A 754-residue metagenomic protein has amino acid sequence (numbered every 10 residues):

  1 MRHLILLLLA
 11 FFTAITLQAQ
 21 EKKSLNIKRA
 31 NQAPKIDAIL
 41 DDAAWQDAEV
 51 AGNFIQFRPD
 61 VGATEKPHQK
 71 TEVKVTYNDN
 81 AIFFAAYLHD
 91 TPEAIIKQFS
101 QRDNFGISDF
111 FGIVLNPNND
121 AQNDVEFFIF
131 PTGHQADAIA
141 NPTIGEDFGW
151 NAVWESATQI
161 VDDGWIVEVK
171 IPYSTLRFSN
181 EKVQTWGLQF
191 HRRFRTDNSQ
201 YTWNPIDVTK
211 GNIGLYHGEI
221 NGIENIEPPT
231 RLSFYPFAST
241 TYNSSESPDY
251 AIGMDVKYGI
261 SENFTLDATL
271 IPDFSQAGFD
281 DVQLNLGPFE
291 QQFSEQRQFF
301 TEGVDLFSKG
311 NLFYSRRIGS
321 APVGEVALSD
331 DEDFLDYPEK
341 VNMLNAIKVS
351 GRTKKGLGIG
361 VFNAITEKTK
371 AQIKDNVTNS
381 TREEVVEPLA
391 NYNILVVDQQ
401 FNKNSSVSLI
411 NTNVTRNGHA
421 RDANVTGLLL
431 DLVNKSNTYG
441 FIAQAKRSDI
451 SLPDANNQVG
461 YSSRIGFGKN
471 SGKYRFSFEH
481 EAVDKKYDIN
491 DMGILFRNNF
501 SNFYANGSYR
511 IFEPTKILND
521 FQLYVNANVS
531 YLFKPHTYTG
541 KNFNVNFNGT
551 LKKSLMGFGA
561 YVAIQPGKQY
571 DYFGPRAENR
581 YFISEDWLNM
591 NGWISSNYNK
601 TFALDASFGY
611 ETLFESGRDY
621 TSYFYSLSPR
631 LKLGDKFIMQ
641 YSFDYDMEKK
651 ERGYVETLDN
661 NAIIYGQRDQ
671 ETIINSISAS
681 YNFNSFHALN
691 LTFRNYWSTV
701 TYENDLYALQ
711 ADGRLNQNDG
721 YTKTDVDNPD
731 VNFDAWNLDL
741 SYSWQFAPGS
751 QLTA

Functional and structural regions predicted by a protein language model:
M1-K23: Bacterial Sec-dependent N-terminal signal peptides
L9, D273, Y696: Flexible loop residues that form catalytic and substrate-binding hotspots at small-molecule/glycan-binding clefts
Q20-D398, S408-L409: Structural preference for beta-rich elements and adjacent junctions enriched in aromatics
E21, I107, A121-N123, K182 (+7 more regions): Short loop/turn segments at connectors of secondary-structure elements within structured domains
H89-D90, N118-D120, R193-R195, S239-N243 (+12 more regions): Short, glycine-/Ser/Thr-/acidic-enriched flexible segments
P92, V161, F178-S179, S245-E246 (+4 more regions): Short glycine/serine/proline-enriched coil/turn segments at secondary-structure junctions
D255-K257, T265, F274-D281, N285-N528 (+5 more regions): Catalytic-domain carbohydrate-binding cleft regions of carbohydrate-active enzymes
N342-L344, S350, A423, S436-T753: Exposed, low-structure sequence patches enriched in small/polar residues
